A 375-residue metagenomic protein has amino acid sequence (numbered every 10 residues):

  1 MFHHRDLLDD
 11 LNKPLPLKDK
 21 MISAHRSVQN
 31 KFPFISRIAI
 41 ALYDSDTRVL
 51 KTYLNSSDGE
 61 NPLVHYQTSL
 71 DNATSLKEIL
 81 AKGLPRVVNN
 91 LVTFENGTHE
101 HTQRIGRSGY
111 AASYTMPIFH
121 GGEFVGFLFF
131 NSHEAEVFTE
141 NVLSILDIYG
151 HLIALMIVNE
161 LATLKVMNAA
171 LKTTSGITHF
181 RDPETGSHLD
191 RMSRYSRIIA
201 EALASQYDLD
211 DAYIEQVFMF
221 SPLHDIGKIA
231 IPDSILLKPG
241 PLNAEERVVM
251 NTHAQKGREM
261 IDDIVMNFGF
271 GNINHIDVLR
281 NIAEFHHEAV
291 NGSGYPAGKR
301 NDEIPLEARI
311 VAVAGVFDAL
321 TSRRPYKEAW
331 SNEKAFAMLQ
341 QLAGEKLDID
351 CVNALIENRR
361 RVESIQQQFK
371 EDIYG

Functional and structural regions predicted by a protein language model:
M1-I22, N30, V125, T163-T173: Signal-transmission linkers at sensory-effector interfaces
R26, A39-T68, S75-K77, P222 (+2 more regions): GAF sensory/regulatory domain recognition with acknowledged cross-activation on helical regulatory dimers
E60, N89-A112, V290-K299: Signal-transducing coupling segments at domain and membrane junctions
E60-E100: Regulatory sensory and allosteric helical modules in signal-transduction proteins and certain transcription factors
K82-P85, G121, I145-T163, I199-A202 (+2 more regions): Signal-transmission/dimerization alpha-helices at domain junctions
A111-F119: A short, aliphatic-rich beta-strand micro-motif
V125, N131-D147, M156-E160, L242 (+1 more regions): Regulatory loop-to-helix N-cap segments in sensory/regulatory domains that couple ligand/signal detection
A169-G375: Histidine- and acidic-residue-rich, metal-dependent catalytic cores
